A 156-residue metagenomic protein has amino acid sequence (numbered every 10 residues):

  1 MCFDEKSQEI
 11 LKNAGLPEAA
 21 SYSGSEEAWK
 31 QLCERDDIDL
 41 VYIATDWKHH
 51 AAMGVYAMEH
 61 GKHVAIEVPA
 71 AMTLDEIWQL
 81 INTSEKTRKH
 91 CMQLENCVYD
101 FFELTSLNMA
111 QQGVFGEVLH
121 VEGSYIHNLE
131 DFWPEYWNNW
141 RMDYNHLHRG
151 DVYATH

Functional and structural regions predicted by a protein language model:
M1-H63, W78-H90: N-terminal glycine-/serine-/threonine-rich beta1-alpha1-beta2 phosphate-ribose binding loop of Rossmann-like
D36, P69-A70, E95-N96: N-terminal Rossmann-like NAD(P) cofactor-binding subdomain of oxidoreductases, focused on the glycine-rich
A44, E67, L94: A cross-family glycoside hydrolase active-site/sugar-binding cleft signature
W47, A70-A71, I126-L129: Short glycine-enriched loops at secondary-structure junctions
G61-T73: ADP-ribose/adenylate-binding Rossmann-like module
A70-D75, Y99-F102: Conserved PLP phosphate-binding loop immediately N-terminal to the Schiff-base lysine helix in PLP-dependent enzymes
H90, C97-H156: Predominantly a Rossmann-like dinucleotide-binding segment in NAD(P)-dependent oxidoreductases
